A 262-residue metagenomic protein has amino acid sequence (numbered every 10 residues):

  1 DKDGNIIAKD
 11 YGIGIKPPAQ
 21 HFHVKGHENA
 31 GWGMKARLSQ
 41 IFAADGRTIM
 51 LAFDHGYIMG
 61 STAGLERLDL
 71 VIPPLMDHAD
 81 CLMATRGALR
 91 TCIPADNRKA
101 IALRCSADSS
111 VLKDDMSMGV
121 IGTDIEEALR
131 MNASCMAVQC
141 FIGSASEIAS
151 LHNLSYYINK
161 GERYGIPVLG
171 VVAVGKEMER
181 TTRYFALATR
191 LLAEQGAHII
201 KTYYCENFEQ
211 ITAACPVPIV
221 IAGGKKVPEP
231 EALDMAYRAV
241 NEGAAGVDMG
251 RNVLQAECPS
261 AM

Functional and structural regions predicted by a protein language model:
D1-D54, G87-R98: N-terminal amphipathic alpha-helix/helix-capping segment at the start of soluble metabolic enzymes
I7, R37, R67, N207 (+1 more regions): Poly-acidic low-complexity segments
A30, A63, A149, E257-S260: Catalytic cores of large soluble enzymes that bind and process phosphate-bearing ligands
A36, R251-N252: Flexible, active-site-adjacent loop/turn segments at secondary-structure boundaries
A43, T48-I221, K226-M249: Alpha/beta enzyme core
V240, L254-M262: C-terminal helical cap(s) of enzyme catalytic domains, especially alpha/beta-barrels
